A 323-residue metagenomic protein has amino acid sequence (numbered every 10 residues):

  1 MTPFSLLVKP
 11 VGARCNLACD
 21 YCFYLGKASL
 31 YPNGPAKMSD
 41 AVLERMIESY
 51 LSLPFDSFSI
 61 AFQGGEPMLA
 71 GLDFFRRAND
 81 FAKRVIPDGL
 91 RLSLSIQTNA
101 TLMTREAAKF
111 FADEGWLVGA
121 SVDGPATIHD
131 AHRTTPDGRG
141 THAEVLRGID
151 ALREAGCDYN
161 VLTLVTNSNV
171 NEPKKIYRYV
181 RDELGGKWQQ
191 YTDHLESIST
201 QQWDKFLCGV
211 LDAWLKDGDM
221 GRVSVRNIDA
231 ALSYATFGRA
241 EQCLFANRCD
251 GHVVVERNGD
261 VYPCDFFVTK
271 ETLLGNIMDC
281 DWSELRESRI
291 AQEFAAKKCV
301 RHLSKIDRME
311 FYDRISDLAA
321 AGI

Functional and structural regions predicted by a protein language model:
T2-A41: Canonical Radical SAM [4Fe-4S] cluster-binding loop centered on the CxxxCxxC motif and its immediate flanking residues
P10-G12, G64-E66, T98-L102, G124 (+5 more regions): Short, flexible loop/turn elements at secondary-structure junctions
V11-A18, E66-L69, C249: Cysteine-centered iron-sulfur cluster-binding motifs in ferredoxin-type domains/subunits of redox enzymes
R14-L25, P263-F266, Q292, A296 (+1 more regions): Local cysteine-cluster metal-coordination motifs and their immediate loop/turn environment, predominantly Fe-S cluster
C15, C19, F62, I96 (+2 more regions): Conserved, mostly hydrophobic/aromatic
L43, I47-A61, A70-E196: Radical SAM/AdoMet-radical enzyme domain recognition
T135-A143, D150, E154-R248, V254 (+2 more regions): Radical SAM enzyme [4Fe-4S]-AdoMet core and its adjacent flexible, acidic and glycine-rich loops/tails across
V268-I323: Flexible mid-to-C-terminal extensions adjoining Fe-S/redox cofactors in radical SAM and related proteins
